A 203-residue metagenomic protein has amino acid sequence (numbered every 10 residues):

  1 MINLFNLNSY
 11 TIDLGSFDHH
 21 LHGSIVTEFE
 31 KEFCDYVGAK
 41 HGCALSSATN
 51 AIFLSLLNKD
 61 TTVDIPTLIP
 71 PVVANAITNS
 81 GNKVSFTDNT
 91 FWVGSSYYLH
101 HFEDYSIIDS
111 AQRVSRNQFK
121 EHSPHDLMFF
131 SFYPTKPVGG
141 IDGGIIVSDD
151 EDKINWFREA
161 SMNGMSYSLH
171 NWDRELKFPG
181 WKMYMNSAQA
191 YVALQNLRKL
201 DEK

Functional and structural regions predicted by a protein language model:
M1-K59, S80, K153, L176 (+1 more regions): Conserved PLP-binding active-site segment in aminotransferase class I/II-type PLP enzymes
G15, V114-R116, L127-K203: Active-site region of PLP-dependent enzymes
V37, S123, G139: Structured loop/turn residues at beta-strand edges in well-structured enzyme cores
A44, I65, I146: Conserved SAM-binding loop
L54-Q118: PLP-dependent aminotransferase-like
N58-K59, T78-S80, K120-S123, G143-I145 (+1 more regions): Short, glycine/charged-enriched secondary-structure capping and boundary segments
F102-Y105, S123, L127-F129: Internal catalytic-core helix/loop-beta-alpha segment that presents or stabilizes conserved functional determinants
